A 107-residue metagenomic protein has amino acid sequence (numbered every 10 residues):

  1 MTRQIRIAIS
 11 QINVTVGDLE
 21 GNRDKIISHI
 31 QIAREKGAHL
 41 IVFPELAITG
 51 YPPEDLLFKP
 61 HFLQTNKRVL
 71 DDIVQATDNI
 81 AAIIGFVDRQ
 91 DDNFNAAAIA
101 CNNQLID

Functional and structural regions predicted by a protein language model:
M1-D107: Hydrophobic structural segments
